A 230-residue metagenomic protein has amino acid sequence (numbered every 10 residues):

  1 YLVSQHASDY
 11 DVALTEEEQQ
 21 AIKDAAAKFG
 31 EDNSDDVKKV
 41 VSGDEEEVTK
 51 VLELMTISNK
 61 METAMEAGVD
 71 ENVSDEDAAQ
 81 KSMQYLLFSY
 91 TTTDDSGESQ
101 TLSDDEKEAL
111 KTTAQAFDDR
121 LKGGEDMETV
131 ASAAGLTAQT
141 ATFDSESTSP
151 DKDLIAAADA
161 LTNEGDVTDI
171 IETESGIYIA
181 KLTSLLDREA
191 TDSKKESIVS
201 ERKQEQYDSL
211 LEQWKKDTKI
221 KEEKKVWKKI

Functional and structural regions predicted by a protein language model:
Y1, M55, R120-G124: Residues at alpha-helix boundaries and the short loops/turns that link adjacent helices
Y1-S42: N-terminal targeting/tethering segments
E18-K28, T142-S149, K228: Short linear loop/turn motifs
Q20, D35-A116, S132, S149-I230: PPIase-associated folding chaperone regions across multiple families
R120-E128, E164-D166: Glycine-centered tight-turn and secondary-structure capping sites
M127-T137: Short, well-ordered alpha-helical segments enriched in acidic and aromatic residues
